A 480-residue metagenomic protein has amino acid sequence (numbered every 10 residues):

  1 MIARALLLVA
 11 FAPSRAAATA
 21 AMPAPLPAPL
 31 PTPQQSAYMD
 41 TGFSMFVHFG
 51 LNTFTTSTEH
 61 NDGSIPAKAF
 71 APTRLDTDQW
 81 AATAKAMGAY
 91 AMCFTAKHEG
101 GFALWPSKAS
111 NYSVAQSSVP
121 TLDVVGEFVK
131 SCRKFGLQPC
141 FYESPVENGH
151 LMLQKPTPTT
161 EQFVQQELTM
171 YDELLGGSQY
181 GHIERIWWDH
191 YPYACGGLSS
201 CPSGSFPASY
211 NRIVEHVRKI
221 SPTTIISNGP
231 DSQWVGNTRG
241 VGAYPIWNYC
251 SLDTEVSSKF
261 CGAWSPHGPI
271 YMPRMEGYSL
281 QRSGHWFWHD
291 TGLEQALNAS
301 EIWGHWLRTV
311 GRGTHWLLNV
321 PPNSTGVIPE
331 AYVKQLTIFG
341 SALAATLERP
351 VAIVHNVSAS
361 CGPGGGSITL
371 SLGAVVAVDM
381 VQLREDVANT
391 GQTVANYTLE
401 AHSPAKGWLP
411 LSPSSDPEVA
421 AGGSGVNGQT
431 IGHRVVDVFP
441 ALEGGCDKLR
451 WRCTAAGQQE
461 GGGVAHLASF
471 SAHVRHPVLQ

Functional and structural regions predicted by a protein language model:
M1-L7: Classical eukaryotic N-terminal signal peptides for Sec-dependent ER targeting/secretion, especially the positively
A10-A21: N-terminal signal peptide
T19-G444, R452-A468, H473-H476: Mature catalytic domains of secreted/periplasmic carbohydrate-active enzymes
L479-Q480: Extracellular/luminal ectodomains of metazoan preproproteins built from arrays of small disulfide-bonded modules
